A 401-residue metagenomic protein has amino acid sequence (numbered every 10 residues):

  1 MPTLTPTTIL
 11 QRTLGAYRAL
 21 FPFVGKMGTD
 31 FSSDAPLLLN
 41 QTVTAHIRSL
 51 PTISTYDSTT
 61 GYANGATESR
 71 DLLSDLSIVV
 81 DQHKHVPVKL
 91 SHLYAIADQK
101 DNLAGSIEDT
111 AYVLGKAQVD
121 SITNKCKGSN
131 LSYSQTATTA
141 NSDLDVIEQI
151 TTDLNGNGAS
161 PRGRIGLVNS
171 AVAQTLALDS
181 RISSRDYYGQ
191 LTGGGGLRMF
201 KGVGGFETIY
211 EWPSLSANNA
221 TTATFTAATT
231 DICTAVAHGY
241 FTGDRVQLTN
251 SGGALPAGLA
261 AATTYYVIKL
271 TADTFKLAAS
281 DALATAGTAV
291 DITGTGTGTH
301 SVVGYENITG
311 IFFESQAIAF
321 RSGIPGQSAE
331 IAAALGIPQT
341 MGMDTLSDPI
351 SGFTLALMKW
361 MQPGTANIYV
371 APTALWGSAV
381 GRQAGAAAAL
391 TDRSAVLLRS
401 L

Functional and structural regions predicted by a protein language model:
M1-V80, A386-A387: N-terminal "assembly arms/tails" that initiate or stabilize quaternary assembly in self-assembling proteins
T42, H85, T229-I232, A272-T274 (+1 more regions): A generic structural signal for beta-strand entry/edge sites
T44-H46, P87-K89, A395: Short, conserved beta-strand segments within well-ordered enzyme catalytic domains that often line or immediately flank
I47-S49, V168-S170, A279: Flexible glycine-/small-residue-rich
L72-D98: Short acidic, glycine/tyrosine-flanked loop/strand segments centered on an H-E-D-like triad
I96-T221, G239-S251, T299-L401: Core alpha/beta structural scaffold of self-assembling particle/tube/pore-forming proteins
N218-I324: Small/polar beta-strand repeat architecture
